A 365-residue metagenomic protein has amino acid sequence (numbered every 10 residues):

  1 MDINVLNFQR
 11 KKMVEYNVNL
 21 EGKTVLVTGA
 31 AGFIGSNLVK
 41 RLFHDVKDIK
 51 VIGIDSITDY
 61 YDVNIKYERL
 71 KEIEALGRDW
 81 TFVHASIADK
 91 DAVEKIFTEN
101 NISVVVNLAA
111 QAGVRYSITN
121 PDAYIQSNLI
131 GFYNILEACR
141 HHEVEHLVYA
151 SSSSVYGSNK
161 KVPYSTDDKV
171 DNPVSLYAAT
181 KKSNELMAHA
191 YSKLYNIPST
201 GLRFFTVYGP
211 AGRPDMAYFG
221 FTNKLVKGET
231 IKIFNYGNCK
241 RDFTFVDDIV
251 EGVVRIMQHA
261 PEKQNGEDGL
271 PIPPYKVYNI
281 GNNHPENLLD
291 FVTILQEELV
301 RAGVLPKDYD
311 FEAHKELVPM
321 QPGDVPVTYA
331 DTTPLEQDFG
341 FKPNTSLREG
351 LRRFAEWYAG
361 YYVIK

Functional and structural regions predicted by a protein language model:
M1-M13, V18, D45, A85 (+1 more regions): C-terminal substrate-binding subdomain of Rossmann-fold SDR/epimerase-dehydratase oxidoreductases
M1-V207, E286, T293-I294, V327 (+1 more regions): N-terminal Rossmann-like NAD(P)+-binding domain of SDR-like oxidoreductases, especially those catalyzing
L20, I65, T119, S127 (+6 more regions): A generic fold-level signal
A92, A123, I130, K169 (+5 more regions): Residue-level recognition of oxygen-bearing side chains
E145-V148, G157-K161, N196, G212 (+2 more regions): Proline-centered turn/helix-capping motifs that create local helix->coil transitions or kinks
V162-P163, P214-T222: A glycine/serine/threonine-rich, flexible loop-to-helix segment that serves as the NAD(P) cofactor-binding "lid"
P173-T180, F204, P210, P214-Y218 (+1 more regions): The catalytic Tyr-centered alpha-helix of NAD(P)H-dependent dehydrogenases
